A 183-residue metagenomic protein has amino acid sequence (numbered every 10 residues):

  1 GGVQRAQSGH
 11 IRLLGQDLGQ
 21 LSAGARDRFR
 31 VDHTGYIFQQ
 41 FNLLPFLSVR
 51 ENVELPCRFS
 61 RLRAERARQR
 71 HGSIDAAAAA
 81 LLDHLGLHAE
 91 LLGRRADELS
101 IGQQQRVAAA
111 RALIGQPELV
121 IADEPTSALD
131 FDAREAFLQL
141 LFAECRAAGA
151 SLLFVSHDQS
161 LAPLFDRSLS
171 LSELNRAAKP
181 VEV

Functional and structural regions predicted by a protein language model:
G1: Helix-to-loop junction immediately C-terminal to a conserved catalytic motif
G9-D17: Conserved ABC transporter NBD signature motif
D17, R66-E90: Conserved ABC ATPase "signature" region
R95-L99, Q103: Conserved ABC ATPase signature
A109: Hydrophobic anchor residue at the start of the ABC signature
Q116: Conserved catalytic motifs of ABC-family nucleotide-binding domains
V120-D123: Catalytic Walker B motif of ABC-type/P-loop ATPase nucleotide-binding domains
